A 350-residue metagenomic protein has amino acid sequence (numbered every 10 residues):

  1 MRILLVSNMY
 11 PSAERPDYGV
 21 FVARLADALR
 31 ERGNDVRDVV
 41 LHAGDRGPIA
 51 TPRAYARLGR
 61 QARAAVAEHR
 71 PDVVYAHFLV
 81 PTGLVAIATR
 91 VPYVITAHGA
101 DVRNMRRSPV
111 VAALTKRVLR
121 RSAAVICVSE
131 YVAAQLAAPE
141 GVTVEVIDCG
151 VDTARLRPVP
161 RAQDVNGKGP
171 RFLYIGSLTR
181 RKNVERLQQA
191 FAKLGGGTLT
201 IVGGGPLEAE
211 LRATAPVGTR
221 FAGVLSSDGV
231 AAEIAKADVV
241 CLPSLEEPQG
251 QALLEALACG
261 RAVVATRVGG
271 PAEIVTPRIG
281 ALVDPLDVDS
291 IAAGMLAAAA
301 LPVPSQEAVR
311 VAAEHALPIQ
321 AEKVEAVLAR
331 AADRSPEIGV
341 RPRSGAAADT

Functional and structural regions predicted by a protein language model:
L4, D164-T200: Conserved donor-binding/catalytic core segment of Leloir-type glycosyltransferases
R106, V151-V165: Acidic anion/phosphate-binding donor-loop and adjacent secondary structure in glycosyltransferase catalytic cores
L119, V224, A232-A237: Short alpha-helical donor nucleotide-sugar binding micro-motif in glycosyltransferases
Y131, G150: Carbohydrate-associated surface elements
A209-D228: Nucleotide-activated donor-binding/catalytic signature segment of Leloir-type glycosyltransferases, i.e., the conserved
L245: Aromatic "clamp/platform" in nucleotide-sugar-dependent glycosyltransferases that forms part of the donor/acceptor
A262-A265: Short hydrophobic beta-strand element within catalytic cores of glycosyltransferases and related nucleotide-activated
P277, A281-V288, A297-P302: Conserved acidic donor-binding segment of nucleotide-sugar-dependent glycosyltransferases
